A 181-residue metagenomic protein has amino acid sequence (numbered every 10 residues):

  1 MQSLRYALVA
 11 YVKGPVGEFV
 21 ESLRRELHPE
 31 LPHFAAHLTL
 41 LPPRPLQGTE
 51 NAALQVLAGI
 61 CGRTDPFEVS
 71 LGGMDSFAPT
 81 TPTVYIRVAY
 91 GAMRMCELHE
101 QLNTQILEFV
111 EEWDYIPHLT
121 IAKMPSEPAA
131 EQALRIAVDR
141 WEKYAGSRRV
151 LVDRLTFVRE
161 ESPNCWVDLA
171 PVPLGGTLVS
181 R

Functional and structural regions predicted by a protein language model:
M1-R181: Histidine-dependent nucleotide/RNA phosphoesterase domain, centered on the 2H-phosphoesterase fold with its duplicated
